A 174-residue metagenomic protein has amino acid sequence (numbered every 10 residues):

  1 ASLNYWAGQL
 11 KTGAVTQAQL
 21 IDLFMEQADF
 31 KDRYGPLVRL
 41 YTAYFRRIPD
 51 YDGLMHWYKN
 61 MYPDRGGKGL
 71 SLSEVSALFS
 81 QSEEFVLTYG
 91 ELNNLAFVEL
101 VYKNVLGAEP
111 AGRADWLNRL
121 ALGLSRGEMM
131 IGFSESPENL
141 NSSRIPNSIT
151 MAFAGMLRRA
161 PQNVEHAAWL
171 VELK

Functional and structural regions predicted by a protein language model:
A1-K174: Composition-driven recognition of low-complexity segments enriched in small/aliphatic/hydroxylated residues
